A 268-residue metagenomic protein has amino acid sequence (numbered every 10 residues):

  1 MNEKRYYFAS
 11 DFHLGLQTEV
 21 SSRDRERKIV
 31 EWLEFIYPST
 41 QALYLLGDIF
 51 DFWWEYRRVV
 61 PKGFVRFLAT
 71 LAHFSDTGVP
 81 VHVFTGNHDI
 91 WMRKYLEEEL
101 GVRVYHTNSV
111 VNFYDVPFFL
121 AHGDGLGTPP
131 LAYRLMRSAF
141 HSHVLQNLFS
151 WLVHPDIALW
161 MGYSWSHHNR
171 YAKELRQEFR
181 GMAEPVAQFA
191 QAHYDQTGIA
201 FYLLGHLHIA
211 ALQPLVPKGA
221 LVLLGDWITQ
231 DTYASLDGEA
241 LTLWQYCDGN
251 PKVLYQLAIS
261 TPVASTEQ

Functional and structural regions predicted by a protein language model:
N2-R5, A9, L14-F113: Core catalytic region of metal-dependent phosphoesterases/phosphodiesterases, especially metallo-beta-lactamase-like
R5, A42, V116, A200 (+1 more regions): Conserved catalytic motifs of the protein kinase core domain
T18-E19, W54-E55, R93-Y95, P130-L131 (+3 more regions): Short glycine-/acidic-enriched loop or helix-start segments at secondary-structure transitions that form or flank
P80-W91, A190-Q191, D195-F201, H208 (+1 more regions): Short, basic/low-complexity N-terminal boundary segments at the transition from targeting/disordered tails
G101-H106, F119, D124, T128-M136 (+2 more regions): Conserved beta-sheet core of the metallophosphoesterase superfamily
R137-G181: Extended, charge-rich helix/loop segments that form flexible, surface "patches" used to engage negatively charged
G249-P251: Short, surface-exposed beta-strand-loop junctions and turns on beta-sheet-rich folds
L254-Q268: C-terminal regulatory/interaction regions
